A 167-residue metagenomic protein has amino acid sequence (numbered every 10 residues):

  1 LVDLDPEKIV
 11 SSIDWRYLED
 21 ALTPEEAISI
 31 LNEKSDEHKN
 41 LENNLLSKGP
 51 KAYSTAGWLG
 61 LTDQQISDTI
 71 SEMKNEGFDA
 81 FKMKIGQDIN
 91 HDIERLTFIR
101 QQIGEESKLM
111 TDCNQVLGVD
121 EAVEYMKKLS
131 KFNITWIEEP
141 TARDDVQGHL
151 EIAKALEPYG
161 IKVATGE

Functional and structural regions predicted by a protein language model:
L1-L109, N114-V116, V123, K127-K131: N-terminal capping/lid subdomain adjacent to the active-site entrance of alpha/beta enzymes
F81-D88, M110-Q115, N133-D145, G160-E167: Catalytic beta/alpha-barrel core
G104, E157-P158: Short conserved AdoMet
E121, G148: Short acidic active-site motifs
E151-K154: Short amphipathic alpha-helix used as the core "switch/output" element in two-component signaling
